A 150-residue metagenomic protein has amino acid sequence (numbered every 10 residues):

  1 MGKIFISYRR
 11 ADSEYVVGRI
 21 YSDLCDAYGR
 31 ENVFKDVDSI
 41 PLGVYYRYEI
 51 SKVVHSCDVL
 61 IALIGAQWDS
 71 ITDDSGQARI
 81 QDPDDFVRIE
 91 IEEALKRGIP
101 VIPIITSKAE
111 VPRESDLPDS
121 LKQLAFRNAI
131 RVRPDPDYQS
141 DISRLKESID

Functional and structural regions predicted by a protein language model:
M1-D69, D73-Q77, P83, V87 (+4 more regions): Conserved N-terminal substructure of TIR/SEFIR domains
A109-L121: Glycine-rich, charge-decorated loop segments at or immediately adjacent to ligand/cofactor-binding or catalytic sites
Q123-F126: A short helix-turn-beta junction within AAA+ P-loop NTPase domains corresponding to the substrate/partner-engaging
A129-P134: Short acidic-hydrophobic, aromatic-tinged amphipathic segments that line or gate anion-handling sites
